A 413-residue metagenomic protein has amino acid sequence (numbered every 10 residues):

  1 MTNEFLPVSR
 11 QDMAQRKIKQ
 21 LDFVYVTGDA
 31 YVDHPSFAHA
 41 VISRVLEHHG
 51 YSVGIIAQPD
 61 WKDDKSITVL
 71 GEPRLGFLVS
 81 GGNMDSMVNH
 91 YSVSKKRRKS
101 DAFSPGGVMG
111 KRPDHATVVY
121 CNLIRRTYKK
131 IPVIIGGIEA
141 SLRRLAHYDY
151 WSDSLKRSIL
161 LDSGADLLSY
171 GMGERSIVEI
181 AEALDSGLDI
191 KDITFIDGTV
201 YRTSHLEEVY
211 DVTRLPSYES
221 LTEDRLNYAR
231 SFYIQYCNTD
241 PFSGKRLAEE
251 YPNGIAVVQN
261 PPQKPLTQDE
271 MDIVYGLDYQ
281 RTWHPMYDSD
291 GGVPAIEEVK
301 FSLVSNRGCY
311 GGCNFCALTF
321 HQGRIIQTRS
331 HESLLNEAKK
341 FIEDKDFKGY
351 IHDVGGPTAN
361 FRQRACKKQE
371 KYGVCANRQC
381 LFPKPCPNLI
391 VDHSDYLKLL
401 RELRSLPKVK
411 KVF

Functional and structural regions predicted by a protein language model:
T2-Q20, A30, S231-S302: N-terminal [4Fe-4S]-dependent radical SAM core
Y25-G28, I56, D60-W61, K340-F413: Conserved SAM/AdoMet-binding glycine-rich loop
V26-Y31, D290-A317, Y350: N-terminal pre-triad scaffold of radical SAM enzymes
A30, A38, A57-P252, Q259-N260: Glycine-rich beta-alpha loop elements in corrinoid/cobalamin-binding modules across cobalamin-dependent enzymes
V32-H34, R44, K62-D63, D85-M87 (+7 more regions): Flexible loop/turn segments at secondary-structure boundaries
V41-V53: Short helix-loop-beta junction
D166, V274, C309, L334: Conserved, mostly hydrophobic/aromatic
Q322-F347, E402: Conserved alpha-helical substructure of the radical SAM core
